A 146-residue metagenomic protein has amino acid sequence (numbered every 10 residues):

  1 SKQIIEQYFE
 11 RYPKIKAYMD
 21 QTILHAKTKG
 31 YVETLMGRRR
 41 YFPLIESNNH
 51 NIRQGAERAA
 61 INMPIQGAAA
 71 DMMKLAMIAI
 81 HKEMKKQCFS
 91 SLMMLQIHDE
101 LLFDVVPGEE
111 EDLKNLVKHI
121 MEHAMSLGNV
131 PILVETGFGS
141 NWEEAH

Functional and structural regions predicted by a protein language model:
S1-H146: Conserved catalytic core of nucleotide polymerization and phosphodiester-bond processing enzymes
